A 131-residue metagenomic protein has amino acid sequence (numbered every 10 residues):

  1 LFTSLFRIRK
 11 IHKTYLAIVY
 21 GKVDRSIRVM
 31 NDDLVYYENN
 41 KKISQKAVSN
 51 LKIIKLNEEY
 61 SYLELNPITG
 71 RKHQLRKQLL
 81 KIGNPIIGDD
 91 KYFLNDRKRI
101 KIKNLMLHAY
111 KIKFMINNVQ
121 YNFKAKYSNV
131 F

Functional and structural regions predicted by a protein language model:
L1-F131: RNA pseudouridine synthases
